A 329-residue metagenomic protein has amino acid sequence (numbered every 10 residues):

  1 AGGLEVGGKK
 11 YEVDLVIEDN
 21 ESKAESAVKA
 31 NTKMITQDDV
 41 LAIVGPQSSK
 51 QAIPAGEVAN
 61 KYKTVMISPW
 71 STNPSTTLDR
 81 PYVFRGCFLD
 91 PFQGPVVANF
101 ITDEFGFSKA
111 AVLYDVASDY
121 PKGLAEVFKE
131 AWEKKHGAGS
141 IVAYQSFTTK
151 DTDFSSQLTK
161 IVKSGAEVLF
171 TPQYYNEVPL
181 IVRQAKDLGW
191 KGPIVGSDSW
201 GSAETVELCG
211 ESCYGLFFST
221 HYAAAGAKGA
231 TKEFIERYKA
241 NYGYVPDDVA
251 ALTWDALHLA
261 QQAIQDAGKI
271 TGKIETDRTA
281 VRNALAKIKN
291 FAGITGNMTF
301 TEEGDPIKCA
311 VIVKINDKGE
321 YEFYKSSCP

Functional and structural regions predicted by a protein language model:
A1-P329: Extracytosolic ligand-binding ectodomains
